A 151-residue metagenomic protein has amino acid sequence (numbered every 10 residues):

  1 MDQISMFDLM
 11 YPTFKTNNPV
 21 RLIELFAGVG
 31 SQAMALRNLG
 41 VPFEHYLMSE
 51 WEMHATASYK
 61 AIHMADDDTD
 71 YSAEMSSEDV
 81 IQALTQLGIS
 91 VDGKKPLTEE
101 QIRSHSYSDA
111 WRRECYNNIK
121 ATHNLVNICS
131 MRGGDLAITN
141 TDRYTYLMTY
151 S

Functional and structural regions predicted by a protein language model:
M1-S151: Conserved active-site and SAM-binding loop architecture of S-adenosyl-L-methionine-dependent nucleic-acid
